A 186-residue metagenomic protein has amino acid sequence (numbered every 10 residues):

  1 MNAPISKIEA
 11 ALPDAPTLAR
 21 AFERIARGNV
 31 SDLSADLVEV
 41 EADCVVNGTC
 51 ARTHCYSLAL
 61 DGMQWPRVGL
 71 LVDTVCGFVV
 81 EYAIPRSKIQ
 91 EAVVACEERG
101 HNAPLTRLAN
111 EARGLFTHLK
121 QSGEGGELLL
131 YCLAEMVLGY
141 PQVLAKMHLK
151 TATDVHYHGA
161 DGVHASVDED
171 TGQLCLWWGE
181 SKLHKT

Functional and structural regions predicted by a protein language model:
L12-R107: A structured, charge-rich N-terminal accessory region that forms the first stable segment of a protein and links
D61, W65, F116-E124, L149-A152: Short, charged/polar micro-motifs that form catalytic or ligand-binding hotspots
A103-L119: A short, surface-exposed helix-loop junction/capping segment
A112, D154-H164: Charged, often glycine-rich, active-site loop that binds/positions anionic groups
G125-Y157: Extended, Lys/Arg-enriched charged tracts that mediate electrostatic binding to polyanionic substrates
A134, D161-H164, C175-L183: Conserved catalytic cores of phosphodiester-cleaving nucleases, focusing on short active-site segments
D168-L174: Short, solvent-exposed loop/turn segments that connect beta-strands within catalytic domains and beta-strand-rich
